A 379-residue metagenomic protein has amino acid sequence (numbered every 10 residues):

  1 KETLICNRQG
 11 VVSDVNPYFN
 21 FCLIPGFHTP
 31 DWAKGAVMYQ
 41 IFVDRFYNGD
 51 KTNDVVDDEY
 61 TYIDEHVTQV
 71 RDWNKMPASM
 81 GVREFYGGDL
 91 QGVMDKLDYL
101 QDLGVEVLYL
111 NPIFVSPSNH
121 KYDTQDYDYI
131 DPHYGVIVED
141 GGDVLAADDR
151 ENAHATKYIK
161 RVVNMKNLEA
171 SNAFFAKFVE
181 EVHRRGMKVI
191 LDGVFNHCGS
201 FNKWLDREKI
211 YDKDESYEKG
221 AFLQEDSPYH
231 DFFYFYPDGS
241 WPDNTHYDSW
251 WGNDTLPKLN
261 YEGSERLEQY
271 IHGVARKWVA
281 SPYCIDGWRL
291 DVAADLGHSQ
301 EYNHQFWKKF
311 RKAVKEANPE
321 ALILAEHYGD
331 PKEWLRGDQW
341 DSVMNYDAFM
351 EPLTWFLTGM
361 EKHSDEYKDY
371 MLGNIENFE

Functional and structural regions predicted by a protein language model:
K1-M38, N48-E65, D72: The feature marks proteins involved in alpha-glucan
C22-F27, V93-K96, F175-A176, K308-F310 (+1 more regions): Short alpha-helical segments and helix-capping/turn motifs at coil-helix boundaries
D31, F201, A275, W307 (+2 more regions): Conserved alpha/beta catalytic core and glycan-binding cleft of carbohydrate-active enzymes
W32, A36, L103, Y283: Structured loop/turn residues at beta-strand edges in well-structured enzyme cores
V37-Y39, L108-L110, V189-L191, D286-W288 (+2 more regions): Hydrophobic faces of well-ordered beta-strands that scaffold small-molecule active sites in alpha/beta enzyme cores
V43-E106, P112-P282, F310, E316 (+2 more regions): Substrate-binding/active-site clefts of carbohydrate-active enzymes
H197, R266-L267, D295-Q305, P331-K332: Acidic-and-aromatic substrate-binding clefts and catalytic sites of carbohydrate-active enzymes
Y283-G297: Surface-exposed extracellular loop regions of Gram-negative outer-membrane beta-barrel proteins
